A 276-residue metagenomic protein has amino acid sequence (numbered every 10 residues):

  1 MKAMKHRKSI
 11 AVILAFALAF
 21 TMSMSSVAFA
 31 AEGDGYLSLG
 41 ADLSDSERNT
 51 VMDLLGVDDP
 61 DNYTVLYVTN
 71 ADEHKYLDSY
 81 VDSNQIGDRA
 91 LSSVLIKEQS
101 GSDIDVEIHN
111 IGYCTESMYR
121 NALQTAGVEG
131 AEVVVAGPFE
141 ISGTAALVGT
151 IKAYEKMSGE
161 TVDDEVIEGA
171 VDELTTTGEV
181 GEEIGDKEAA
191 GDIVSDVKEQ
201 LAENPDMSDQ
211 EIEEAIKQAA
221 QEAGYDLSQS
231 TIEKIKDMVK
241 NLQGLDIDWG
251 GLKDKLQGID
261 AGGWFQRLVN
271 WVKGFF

Functional and structural regions predicted by a protein language model:
K2-I13: Bacterial N-terminal signal peptides that target proteins for export
F20-E32: Sec-dependent signal peptide cleavage junction
A30-E132: N-terminal, leucine/charged-rich tether regions that mediate assembly and partner docking in large macromolecular
N49, D53, S117, N121 (+8 more regions): Solvent-exposed, polar/charged alpha-helical surfaces in well-ordered, non-transmembrane soluble domains, broadly
H109, E140-G143, G262: Conserved phosphate/pyrophosphate-binding and hydrolysis machinery centered on Walker-type P-loop NTPases, extending
I111-T115, G181-K187, D209, D237 (+1 more regions): Long, contiguous ectodomains of secretory-pathway proteins
Q124, E129-A223: Soluble oligomerization/assembly scaffold segments of membrane-associated complexes
D209, E213, E222-F276: Extracytoplasmic/luminal low-complexity segments enriched in Pro/Gly and acidic/polar residues that act as flexible
